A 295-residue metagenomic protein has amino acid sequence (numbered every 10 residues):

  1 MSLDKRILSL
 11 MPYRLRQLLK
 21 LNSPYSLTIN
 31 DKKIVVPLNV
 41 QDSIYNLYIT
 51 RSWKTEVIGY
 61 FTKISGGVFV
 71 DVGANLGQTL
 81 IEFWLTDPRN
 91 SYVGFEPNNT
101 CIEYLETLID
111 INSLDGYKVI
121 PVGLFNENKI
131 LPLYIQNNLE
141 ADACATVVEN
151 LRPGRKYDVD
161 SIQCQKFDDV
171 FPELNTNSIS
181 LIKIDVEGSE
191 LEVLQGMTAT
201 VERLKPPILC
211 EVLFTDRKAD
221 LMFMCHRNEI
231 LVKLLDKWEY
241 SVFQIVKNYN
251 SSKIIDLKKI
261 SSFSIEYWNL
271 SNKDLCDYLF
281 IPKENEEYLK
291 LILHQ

Functional and structural regions predicted by a protein language model:
M1-L108, N112-D115, G154-Y157, P172-T176 (+1 more regions): S-adenosyl-L-methionine
K32, L47-V70, I130-P132, T146-L204 (+3 more regions): Short internal loop-to-helix segment that lines adenine-nucleotide cofactor pockets
A74, L124-N126, F167, V186 (+1 more regions): Hydrophobic pocket-lining residues within nucleotide cofactor-binding pockets
E106-K166: S-adenosyl-L-methionine
I120-V122, Y240-Y249: Conserved S-adenosyl-L-methionine
C164, C225-W238: Short alpha-helix
K205-V212: Conserved beta-strand signature within the Rossmann-like core of class I S-adenosyl-L-methionine
